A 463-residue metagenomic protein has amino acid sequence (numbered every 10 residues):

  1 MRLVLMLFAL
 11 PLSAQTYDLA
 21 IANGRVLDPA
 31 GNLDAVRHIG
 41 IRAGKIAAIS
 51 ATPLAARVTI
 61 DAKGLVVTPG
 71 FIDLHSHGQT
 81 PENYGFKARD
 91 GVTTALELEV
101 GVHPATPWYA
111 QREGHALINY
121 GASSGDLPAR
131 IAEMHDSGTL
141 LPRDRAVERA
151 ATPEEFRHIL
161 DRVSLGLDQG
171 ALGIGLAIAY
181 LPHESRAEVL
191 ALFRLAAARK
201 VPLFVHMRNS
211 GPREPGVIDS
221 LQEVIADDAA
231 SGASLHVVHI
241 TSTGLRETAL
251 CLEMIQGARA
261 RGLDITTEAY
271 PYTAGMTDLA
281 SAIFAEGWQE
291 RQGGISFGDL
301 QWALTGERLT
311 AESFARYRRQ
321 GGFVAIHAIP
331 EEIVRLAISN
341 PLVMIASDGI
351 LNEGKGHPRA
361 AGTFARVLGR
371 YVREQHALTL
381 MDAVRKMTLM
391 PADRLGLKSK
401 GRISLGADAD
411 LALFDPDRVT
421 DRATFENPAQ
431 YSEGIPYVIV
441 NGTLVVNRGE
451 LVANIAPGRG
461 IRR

Functional and structural regions predicted by a protein language model:
V4-M6, A14-R37, R42, A51-T52 (+3 more regions): Active-site microenvironment of metallo-dependent hydrolases
A9-S13, Y120: N-terminal signal peptide c-region/cleavage motif recognized by signal peptidases
Y17-N23, P53-R89, T93, V440: Replace "His-x-His-based motif
G85-T106, L117-P128, L167-L181, R199-G211 (+3 more regions): Divalent metal-dependent hydrolysis catalytic cores, especially in the metallo-beta-lactamase
V102-W108, H183-L192: Active-site-adjacent beta->alpha loops and helix N-cap segments on the catalytic face of soluble alpha/beta enzymes
R130-E184, I225-A229, S234, V238-A377 (+1 more regions): Active-site neighborhoods of metal-dependent hydrolases
E133-D136, S185-F193, E214-D227: Distinct, well-ordered alpha-helical segments
